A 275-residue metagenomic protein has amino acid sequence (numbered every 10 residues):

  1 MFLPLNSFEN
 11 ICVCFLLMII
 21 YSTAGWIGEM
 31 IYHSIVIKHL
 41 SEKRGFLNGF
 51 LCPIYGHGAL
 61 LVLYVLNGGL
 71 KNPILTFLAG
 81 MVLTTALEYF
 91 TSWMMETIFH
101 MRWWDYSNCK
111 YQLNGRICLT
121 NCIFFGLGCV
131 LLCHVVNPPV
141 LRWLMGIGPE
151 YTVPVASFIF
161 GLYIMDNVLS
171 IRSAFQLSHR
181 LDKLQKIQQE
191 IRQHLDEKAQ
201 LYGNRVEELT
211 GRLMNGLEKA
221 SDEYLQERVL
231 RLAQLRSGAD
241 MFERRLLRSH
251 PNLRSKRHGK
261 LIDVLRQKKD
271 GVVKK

Functional and structural regions predicted by a protein language model:
M1-K275: Aromatic-rich, lipid-facing transmembrane alpha helices and their immediate juxtamembrane interface loops in integral
